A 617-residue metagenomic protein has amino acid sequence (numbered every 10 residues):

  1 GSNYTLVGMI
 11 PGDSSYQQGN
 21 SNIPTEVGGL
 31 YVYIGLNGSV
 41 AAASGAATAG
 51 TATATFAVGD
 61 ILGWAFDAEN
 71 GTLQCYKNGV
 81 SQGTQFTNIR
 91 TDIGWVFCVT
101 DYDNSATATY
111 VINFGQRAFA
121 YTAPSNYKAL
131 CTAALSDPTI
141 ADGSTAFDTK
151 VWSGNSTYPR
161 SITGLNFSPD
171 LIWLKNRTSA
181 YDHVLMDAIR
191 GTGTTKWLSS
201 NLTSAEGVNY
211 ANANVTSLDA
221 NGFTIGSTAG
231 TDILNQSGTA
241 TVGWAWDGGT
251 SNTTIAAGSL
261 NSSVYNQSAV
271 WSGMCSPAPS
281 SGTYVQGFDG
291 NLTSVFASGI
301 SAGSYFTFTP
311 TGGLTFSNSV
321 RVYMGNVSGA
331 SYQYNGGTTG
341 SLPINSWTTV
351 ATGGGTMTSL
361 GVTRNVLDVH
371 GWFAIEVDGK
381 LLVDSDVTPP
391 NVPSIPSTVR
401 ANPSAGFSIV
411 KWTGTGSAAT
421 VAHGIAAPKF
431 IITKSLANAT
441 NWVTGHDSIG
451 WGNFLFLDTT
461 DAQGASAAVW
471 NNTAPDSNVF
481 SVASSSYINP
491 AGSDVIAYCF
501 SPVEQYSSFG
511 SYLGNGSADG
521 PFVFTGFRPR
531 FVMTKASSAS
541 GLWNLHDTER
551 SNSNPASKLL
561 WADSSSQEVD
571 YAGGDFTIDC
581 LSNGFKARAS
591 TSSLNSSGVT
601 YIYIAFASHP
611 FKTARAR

Functional and structural regions predicted by a protein language model:
G1, L174, N291, G299-V327 (+1 more regions): A short beta-strand element within beta-rich, extracytoplasmic domains of secreted/secretory-pathway proteins
S2-N3, M9-S268, S272, N291 (+1 more regions): Surface-exposed molecular-recognition determinants
Q18-N22, G258-T311, Y334: Disordered, acidic Ser/Thr/Pro-rich linker "stalks" and the adjacent N-terminal cap of the next globular domain
V320-M324, T358-N365, A587: Extracellular beta-strand-rich recognition modules
Y323-L342: Extracellular ligand-binding interfaces
T338-G354: Extracellular carbohydrate recognition and processing domains and analogous Trp-centered ligand-binding platforms
L367-H370: Short acidic/polar inter-strand loop motif in beta-rich domains
